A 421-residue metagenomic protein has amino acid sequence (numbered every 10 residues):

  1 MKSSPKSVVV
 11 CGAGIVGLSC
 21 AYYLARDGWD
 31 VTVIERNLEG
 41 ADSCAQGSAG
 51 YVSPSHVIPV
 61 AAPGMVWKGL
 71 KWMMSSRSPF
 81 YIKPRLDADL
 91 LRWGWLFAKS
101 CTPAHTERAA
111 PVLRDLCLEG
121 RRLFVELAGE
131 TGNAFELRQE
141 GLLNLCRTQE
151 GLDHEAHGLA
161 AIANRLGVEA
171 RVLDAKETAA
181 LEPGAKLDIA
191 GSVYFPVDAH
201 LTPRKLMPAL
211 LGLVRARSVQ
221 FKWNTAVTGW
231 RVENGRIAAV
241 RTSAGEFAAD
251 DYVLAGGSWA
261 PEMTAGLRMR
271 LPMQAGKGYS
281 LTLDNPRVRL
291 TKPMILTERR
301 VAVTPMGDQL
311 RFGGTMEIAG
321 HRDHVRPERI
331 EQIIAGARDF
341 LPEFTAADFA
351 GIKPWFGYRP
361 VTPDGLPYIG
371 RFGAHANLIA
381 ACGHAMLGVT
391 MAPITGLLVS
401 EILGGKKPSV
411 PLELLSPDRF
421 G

Functional and structural regions predicted by a protein language model:
K6-V33: N-terminal Rossmann-like FAD-binding beta1-loop-alpha1 element of flavoenzymes
V16, L366-G421: C-terminal lid/capping helical subdomain adjacent to the catalytic/cofactor pocket in oxidative enzymes
R26-Q46: Glycine-rich FAD pyrophosphate-binding loop
G47-L173: Dinucleotide-binding Rossmann-like beta1-alpha1 core, especially the glycine-rich loop that anchors the ADP
S48-Y51, H56, V60-S100, V227-I237 (+1 more regions): Active-site substrate-recognition segment that forms the wall of the catalytic cavity or substrate channel
R108-R121, N144-H154, A180, V193-G212 (+2 more regions): Short beta-strand to alpha-helix junction loop
H157-N164, A185-D250: Helical element adjacent to the flavin cofactor pocket in flavoenzyme catalytic cores
